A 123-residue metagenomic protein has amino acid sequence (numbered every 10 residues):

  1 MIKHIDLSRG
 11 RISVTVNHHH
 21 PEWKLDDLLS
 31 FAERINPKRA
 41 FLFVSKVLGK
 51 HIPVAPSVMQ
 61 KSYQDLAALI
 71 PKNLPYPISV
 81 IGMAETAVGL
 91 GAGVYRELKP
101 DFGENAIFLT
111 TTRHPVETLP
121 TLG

Functional and structural regions predicted by a protein language model:
M1-G123: PRPP-associated nucleotide enzymes
